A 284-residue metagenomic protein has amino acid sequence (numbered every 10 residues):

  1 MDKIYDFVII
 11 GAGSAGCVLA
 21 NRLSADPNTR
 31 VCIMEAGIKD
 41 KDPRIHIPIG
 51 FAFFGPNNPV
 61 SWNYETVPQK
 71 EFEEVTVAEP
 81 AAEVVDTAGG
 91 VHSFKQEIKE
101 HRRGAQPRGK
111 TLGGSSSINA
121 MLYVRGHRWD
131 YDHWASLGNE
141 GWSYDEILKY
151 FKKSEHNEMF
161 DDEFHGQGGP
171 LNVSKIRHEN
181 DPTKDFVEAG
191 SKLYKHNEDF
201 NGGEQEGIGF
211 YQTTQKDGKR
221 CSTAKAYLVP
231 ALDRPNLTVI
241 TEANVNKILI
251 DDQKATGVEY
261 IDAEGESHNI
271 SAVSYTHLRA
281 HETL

Functional and structural regions predicted by a protein language model:
M1-E282: N-terminal redox-cofactor-binding region of secreted/periplasmic oxidoreductases
